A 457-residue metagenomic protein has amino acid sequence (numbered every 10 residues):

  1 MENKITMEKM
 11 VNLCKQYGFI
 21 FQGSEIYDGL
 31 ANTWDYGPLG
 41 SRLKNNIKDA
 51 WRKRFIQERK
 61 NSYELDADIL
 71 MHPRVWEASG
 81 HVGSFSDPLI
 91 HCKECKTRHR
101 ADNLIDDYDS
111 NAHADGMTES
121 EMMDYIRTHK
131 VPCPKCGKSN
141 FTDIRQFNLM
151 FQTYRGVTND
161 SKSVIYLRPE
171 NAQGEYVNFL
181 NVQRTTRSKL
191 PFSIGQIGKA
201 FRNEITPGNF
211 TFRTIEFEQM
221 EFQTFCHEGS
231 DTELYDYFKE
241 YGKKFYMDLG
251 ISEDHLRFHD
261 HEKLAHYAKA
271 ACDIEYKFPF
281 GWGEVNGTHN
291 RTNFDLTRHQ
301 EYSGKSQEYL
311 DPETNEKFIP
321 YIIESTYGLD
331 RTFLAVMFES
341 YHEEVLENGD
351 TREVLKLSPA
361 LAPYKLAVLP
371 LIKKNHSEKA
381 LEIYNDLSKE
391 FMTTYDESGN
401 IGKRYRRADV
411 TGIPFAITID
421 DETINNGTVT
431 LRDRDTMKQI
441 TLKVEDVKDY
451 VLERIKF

Functional and structural regions predicted by a protein language model:
M1-F457: NTP/phosphate- and nucleic-acid-binding module
